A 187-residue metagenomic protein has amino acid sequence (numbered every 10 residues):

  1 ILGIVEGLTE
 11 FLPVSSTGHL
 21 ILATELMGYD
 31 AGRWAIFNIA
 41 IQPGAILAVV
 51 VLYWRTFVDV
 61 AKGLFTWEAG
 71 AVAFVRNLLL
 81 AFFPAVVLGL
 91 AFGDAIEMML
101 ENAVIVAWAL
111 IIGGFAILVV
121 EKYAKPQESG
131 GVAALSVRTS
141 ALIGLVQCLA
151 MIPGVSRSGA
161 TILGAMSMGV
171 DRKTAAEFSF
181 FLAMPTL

Functional and structural regions predicted by a protein language model:
I1-L187: Multi-pass membrane proteins that catalyze or facilitate reactions on polyprenyl-/lipid-phosphate substrates and their
